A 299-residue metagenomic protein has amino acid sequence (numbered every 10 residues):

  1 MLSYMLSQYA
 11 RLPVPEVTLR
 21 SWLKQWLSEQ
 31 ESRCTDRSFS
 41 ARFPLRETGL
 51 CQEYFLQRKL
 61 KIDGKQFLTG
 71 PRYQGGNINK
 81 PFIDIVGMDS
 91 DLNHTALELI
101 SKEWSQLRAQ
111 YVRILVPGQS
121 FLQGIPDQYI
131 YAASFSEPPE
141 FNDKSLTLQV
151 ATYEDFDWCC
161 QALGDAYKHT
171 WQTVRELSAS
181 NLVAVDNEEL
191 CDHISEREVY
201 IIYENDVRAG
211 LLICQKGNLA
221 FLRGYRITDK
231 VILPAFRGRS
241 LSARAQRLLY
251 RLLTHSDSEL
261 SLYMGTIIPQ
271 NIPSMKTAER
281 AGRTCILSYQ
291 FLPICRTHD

Functional and structural regions predicted by a protein language model:
M1, M5, A10, T35 (+1 more regions): Acyl-donor-binding surface of acyltransferase catalytic domains
M1-R37, E140-V185: Short amphipathic alpha-helix that is part of the acyltransferase structural core
R11-W104, A209-K230, P234, Y289: Conserved donor-binding loop and adjoining core beta-sheet/short helix segment in diverse acyl/aminoacyl transferases
L92-K102, I232, G238-T254, K276-R280: Conserved acetyl-CoA-binding loop-helix of GNAT-fold acetyltransferases
I114-F121, Y263-M275, T284, F291-P293: Conserved beta-strand-loop-alpha-helix junction that forms the acyl-donor binding cleft
I130-P138, G282-H298: Conserved catalytic-core motifs of GNAT/GCN5-like acyltransferases
W171-P234: A conserved beta-strand-loop-helix scaffold within acyl/acetyltransferase catalytic domains
T228-V231, A235, L248-L253, L260 (+1 more regions): Catalytic core segments in nucleotide and nucleic-acid processing enzymes
